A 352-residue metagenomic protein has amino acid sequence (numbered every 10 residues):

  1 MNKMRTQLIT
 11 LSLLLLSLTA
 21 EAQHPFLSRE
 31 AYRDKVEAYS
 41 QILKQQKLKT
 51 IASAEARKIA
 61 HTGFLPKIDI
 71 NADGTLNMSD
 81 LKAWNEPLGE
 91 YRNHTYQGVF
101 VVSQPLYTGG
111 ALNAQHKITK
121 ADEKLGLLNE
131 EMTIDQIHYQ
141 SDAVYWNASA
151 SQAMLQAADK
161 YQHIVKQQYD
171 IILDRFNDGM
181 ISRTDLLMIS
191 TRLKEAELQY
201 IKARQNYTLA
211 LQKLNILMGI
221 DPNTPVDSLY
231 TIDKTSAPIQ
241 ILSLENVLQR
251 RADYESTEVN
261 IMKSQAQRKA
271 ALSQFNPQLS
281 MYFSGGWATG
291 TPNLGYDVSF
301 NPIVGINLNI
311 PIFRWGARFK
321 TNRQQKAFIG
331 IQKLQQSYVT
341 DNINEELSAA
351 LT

Functional and structural regions predicted by a protein language model:
M1-I9: Bacterial N-terminal signal peptides that target proteins for export
S12-E21: Hydrophobic h-region of N-terminal signal peptides that target proteins for export in Gram-negative bacteria
A22-D69, P222-Q265, P311-I312, L351: Bacterial Sec-pathway N-terminal export signals of envelope proteins
L27, Q136-L248: Periplasmic alpha-helical coiled-coil/stalk elements that build and connect Gram-negative outer-membrane
K44, K67-R92, S103-M132, E255 (+2 more regions): Small/polar (Gly/Ser/Thr/Ala-rich) solvent-exposed segments that form structured loops/beta-strands/short helices used
Q45-A60, T133, I137-A157, D174 (+3 more regions): Amphipathic alpha-helical coiled-coil segments
H61, S103, K269-L272, N307-N309: Transmembrane beta-barrel domains of outer membrane proteins
Y96-F100, P302-L308, A350: Hydrophobic, lipid-facing positions within transmembrane beta-strands of outer-membrane proteins
